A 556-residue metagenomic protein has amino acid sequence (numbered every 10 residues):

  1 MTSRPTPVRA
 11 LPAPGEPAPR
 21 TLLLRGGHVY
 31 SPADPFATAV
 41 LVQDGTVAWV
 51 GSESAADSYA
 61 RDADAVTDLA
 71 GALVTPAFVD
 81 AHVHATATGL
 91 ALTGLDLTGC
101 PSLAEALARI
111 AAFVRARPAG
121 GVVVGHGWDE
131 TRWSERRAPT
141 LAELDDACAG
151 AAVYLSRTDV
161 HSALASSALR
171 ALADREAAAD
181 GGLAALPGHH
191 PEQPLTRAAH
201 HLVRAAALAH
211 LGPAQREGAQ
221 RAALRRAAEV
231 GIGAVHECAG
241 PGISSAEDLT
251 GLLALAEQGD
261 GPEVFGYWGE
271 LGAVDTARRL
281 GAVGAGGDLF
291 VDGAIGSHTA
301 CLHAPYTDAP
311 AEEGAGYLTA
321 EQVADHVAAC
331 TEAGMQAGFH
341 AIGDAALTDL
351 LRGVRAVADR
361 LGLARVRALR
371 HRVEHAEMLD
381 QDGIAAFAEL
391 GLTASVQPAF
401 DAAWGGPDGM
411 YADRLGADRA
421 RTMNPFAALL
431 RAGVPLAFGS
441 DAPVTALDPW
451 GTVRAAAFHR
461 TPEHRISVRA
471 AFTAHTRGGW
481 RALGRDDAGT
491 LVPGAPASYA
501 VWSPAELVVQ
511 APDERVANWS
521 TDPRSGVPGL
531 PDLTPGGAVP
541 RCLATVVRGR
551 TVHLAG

Functional and structural regions predicted by a protein language model:
T2-R9, P14-R25, Y30-E263, E270-L271 (+7 more regions): Divalent metal-binding segments
R20, T38, D487-T490, C542: Short, conserved secondary-structure segments in the cores of folded domains
R25, Q43-D44, V291, A495 (+1 more regions): A cytosolic small-molecule/anion-sensing beta-strand core signal
H84, V283-T299, L392-A402: Non-cysteine beta-strand/loop elements that form the S-adenosyl-L-methionine
G218, A328-G338, A345-H371, A376 (+3 more regions): His/Asp/Glu-enriched, well-ordered alpha-helical/loop segment that forms or immediately abuts the divalent-metal
L249-A285, L379-Q381, A385, E389 (+1 more regions): Extended hydrophobic/aromatic segments used for targeting, binding, or gating
L280-G284, F387-S395, A432-P435, F458: Glycine-enriched alpha-helix->loop->beta-strand junction motifs that scaffold or abut catalytic
P504-A505, V509, P528-L533, A538 (+1 more regions): C-terminal functional module detector
